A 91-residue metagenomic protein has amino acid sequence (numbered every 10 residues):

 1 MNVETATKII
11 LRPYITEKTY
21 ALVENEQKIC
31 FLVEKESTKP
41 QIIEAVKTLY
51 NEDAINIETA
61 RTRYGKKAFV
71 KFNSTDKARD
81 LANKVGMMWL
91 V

Functional and structural regions predicted by a protein language model:
M1-V91: Contiguous, often N-terminal, cationic amphipathic patches that form binding interfaces
